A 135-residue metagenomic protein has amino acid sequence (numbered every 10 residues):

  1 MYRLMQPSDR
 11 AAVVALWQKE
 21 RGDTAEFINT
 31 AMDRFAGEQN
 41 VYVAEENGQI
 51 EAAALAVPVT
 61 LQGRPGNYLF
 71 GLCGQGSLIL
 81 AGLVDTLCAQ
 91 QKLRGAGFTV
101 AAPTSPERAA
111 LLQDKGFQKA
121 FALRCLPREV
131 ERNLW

Functional and structural regions predicted by a protein language model:
M1-E26: Short amphipathic alpha-helix that is part of the acyltransferase structural core
R21-E46: Active-site rim helix/loop that mediates acceptor-substrate recognition in acyltransferases
Q39, R64, L69, V130: Short coil/loop residues immediately preceding or within conserved phosphate-binding loops of NTP-utilizing enzyme
V43, Q49-V59, Y68: Conserved beta-strand in the GNAT
L61, A102-P103, Q118-L134: Conserved catalytic-core motifs of GNAT/GCN5-like acyltransferases
Y68-I79: A short, internal acetyl-CoA/4′-phosphopantetheine-binding micro-motif in the GNAT/acyltransferase core
L83-K92, A109, Q113: A conserved short alpha-helix in the GNAT/GCN5 acetyltransferase fold that borders and helps form the acetyl-CoA
Q91-T104: Conserved GNAT acetyl-CoA-binding A-motif
